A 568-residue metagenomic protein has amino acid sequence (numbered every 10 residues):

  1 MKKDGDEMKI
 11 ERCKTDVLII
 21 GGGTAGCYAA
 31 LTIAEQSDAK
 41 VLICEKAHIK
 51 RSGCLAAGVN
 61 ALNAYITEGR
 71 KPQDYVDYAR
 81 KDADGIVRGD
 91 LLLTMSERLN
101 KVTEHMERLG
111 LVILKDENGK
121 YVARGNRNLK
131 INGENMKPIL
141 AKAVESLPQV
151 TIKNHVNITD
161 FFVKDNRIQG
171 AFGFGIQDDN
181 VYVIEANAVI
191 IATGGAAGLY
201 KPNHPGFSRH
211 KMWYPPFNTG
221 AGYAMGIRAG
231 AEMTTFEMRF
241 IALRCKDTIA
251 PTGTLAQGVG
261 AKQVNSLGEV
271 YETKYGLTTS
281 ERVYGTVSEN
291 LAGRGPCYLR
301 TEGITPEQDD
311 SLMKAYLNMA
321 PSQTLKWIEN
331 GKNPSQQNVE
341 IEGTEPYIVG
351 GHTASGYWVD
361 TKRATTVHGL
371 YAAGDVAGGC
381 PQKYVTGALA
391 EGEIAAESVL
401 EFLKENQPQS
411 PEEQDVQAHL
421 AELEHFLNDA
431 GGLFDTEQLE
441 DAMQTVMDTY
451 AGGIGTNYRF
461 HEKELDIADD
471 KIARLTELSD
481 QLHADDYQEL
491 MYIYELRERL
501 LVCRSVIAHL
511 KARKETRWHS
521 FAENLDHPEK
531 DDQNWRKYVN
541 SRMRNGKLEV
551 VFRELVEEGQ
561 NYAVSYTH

Functional and structural regions predicted by a protein language model:
K2-M8, R12-D16, A29-T32, A39 (+11 more regions): Glycine- and aromatic-enriched mobile tails/lids
G21-T24: Glycine-rich Rossmann-fold phosphate-binding loop(s) that bind the pyrophosphate of adenine dinucleotide cofactors
A47-D74, T254-L255: Conserved N-terminal glycine-rich FAD pyrophosphate-binding loop of Rossmann-like flavoproteins
R51, V102-A188, A192, A196-H204 (+3 more regions): Conserved redox-cofactor binding core of oxidoreductases
N63-T94: Glycine-rich active-site loop/strand segments that organize a redox cofactor
D160-I168, F172, Q177, V183 (+1 more regions): FAD-site-proximal beta/loop scaffold in flavoenzymes
I191-A250, V385-S398: Glycine-rich loop(s) and the adjacent beta-strand/alpha-helix scaffold that form part
M225, A231-I341, P346-I348, L389 (+1 more regions): An anion/pyrophosphate-binding glycine-rich loop and adjacent beta-alpha core in soluble alpha-beta enzymes
